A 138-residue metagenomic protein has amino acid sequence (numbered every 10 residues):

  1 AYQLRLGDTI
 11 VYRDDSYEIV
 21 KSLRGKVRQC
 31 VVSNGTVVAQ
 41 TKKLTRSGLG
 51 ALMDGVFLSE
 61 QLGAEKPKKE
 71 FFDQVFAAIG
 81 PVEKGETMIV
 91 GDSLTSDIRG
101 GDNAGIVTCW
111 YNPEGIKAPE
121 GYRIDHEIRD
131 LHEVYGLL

Functional and structural regions predicted by a protein language model:
A1-Y2, V75: A structural signal for short hydrophobic/aromatic patches embedded in well-ordered alpha helices
Y2-Q3, F57: Short, flexible active-site loops
Q3-C30: Short, acidic loop-to-helix structural element flanking the phosphoryl-transfer center in phosphate-processing enzymes
Y17, K21, C30, G35-L138: Asp-based, Mg2+/Mn2+-dependent phosphohydrolase catalytic module
